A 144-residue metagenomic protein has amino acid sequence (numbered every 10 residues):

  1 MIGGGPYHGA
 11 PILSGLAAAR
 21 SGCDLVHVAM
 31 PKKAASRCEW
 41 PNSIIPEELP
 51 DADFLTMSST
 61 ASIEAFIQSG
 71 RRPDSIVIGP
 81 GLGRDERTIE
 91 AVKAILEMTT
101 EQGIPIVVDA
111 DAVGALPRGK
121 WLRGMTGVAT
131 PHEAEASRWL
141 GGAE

Functional and structural regions predicted by a protein language model:
M1-A110, G114-V128, E133-E144: Small-residue (G/A/S/T)-rich helix-start motifs and N-terminal tracts that mark the onset
